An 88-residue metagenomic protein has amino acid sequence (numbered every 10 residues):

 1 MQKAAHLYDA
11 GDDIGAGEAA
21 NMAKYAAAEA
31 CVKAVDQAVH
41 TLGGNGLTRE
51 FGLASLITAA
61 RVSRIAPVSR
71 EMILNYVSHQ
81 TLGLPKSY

Functional and structural regions predicted by a protein language model:
M1-Y88: Alpha-helical interface subdomain recognition
